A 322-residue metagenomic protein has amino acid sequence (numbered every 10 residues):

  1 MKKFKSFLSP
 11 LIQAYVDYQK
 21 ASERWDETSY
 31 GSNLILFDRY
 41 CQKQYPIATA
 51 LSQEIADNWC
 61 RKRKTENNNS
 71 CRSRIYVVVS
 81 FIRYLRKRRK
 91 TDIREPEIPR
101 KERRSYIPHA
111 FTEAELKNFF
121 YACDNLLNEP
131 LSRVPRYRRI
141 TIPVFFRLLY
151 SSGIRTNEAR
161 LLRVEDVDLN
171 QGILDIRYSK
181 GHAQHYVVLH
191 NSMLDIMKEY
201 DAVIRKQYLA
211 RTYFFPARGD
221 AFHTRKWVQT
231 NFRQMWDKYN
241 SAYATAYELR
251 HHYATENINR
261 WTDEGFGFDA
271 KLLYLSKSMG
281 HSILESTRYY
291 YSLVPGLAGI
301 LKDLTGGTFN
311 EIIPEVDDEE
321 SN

Functional and structural regions predicted by a protein language model:
M1-N322: Conserved catalytic core of the tyrosine transesterase superfamily
